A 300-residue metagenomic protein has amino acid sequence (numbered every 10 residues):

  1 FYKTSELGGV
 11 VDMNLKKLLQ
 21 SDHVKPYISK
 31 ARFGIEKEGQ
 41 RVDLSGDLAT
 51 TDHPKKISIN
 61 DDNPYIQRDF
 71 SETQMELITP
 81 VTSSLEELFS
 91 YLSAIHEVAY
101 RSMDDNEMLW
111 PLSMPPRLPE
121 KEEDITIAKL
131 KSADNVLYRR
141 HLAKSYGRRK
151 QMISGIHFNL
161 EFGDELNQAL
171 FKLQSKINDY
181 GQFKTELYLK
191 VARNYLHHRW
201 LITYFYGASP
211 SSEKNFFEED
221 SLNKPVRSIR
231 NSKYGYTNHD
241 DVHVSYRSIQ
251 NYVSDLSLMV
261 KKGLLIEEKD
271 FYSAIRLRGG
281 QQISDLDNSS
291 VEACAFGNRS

Functional and structural regions predicted by a protein language model:
G9-A143, K150-S154, K190: Terminal catalytic/cofactor-binding subdomain
K131-K144, M152, F162-S300: Loop-rich catalytic cores of soluble enzymes, especially ATP-dependent carboxylate-amine ligases and other
